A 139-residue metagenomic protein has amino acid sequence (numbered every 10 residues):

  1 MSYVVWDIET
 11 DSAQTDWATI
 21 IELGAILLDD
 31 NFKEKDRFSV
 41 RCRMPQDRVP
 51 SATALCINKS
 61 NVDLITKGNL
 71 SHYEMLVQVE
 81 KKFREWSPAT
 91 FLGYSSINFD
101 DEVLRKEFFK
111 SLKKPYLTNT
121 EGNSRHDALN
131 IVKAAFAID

Functional and structural regions predicted by a protein language model:
S2-E107: Conserved non-catalytic scaffold segment of RNase H-like nuclease domains
E34-R37, T120-S124: A short coil-to-beta-strand element that immediately follows conserved catalytic motifs
W86, T90, S111-P115, D139: Amphipathic alpha-helical interaction segments
F99-N123: Substrate-recognition/cap helix-loop segment adjacent to the acidic, metal-dependent catalytic center of Asp-based
G122-D139: Short alpha-helix plus adjacent loop in nuclease-associated cores
